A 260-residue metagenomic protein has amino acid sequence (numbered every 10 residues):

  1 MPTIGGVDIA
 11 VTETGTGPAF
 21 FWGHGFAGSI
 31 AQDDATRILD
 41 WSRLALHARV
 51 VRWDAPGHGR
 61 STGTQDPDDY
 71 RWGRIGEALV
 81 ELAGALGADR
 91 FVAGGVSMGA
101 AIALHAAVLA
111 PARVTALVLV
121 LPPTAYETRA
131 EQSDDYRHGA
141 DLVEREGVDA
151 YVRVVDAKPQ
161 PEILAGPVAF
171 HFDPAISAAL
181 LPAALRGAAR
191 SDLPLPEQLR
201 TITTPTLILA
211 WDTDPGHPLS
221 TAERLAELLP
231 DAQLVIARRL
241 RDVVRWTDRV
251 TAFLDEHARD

Functional and structural regions predicted by a protein language model:
I4-T62: Conserved HGGG/HGGXW glycine-rich cap/lid loop of the alpha/beta-hydrolase fold
H24, F91, G95-A100, W211: Conserved alpha/beta-hydrolase "nucleophile elbow" surrounding the catalytic nucleophile
S42-R43, V51-F91: Active-site loop/oxyanion-hole signature of alpha/beta-hydrolase fold enzymes
A101-E144: Flexible "cap/lid" loop of the alpha/beta hydrolase fold
T128-A130, R145-D192, Q198: Conserved alpha/beta-hydrolase catalytic His-Asp/Glu region
I202, I208-A210: Short beta-strand/loop motif that positions the catalytic acidic residue of the alpha/beta-hydrolase fold
P215-T221: Conserved alpha/beta-hydrolase "acid-adjacent" motif
D231-D260: Catalytic active-site module of serine/aspartate enzymes centered on a nucleophile-bearing elbow/loop
